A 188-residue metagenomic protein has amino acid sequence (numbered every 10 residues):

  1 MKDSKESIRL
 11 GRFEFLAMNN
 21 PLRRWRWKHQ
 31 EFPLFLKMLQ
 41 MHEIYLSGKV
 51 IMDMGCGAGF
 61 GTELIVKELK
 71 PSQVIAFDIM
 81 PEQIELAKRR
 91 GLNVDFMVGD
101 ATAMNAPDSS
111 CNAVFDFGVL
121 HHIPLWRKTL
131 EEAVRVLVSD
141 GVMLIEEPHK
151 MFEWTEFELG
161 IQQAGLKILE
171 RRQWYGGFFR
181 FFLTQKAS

Functional and structural regions predicted by a protein language model:
M1-N19: N-terminal, positively charged/glycine-rich alpha-helical extensions of SAM-dependent methyltransferases
N20-K37, F152-E153: Conserved SAM-binding loop and adjacent beta-strand
M52, A58-A103: Class I SAM-dependent methyltransferase SAM/SAH-binding core
T102-V114: A short acidic, Gly/Pro-enriched loop at the edge of an enzyme's catalytic core that lines a small-molecule cofactor
A113-L125: A short SAM/SAH-binding and catalytic strip from SAM-dependent methyltransferases
R127-S139: A short glycine-rich, Lys/Arg-flanked "PGG" loop and its adjoining helix->strand segment in the class I
G141-E147: Conserved beta-strand signature within the Rossmann-like core of class I S-adenosyl-L-methionine
W174-S188: Core SAM-dependent methyltransferase catalytic element
